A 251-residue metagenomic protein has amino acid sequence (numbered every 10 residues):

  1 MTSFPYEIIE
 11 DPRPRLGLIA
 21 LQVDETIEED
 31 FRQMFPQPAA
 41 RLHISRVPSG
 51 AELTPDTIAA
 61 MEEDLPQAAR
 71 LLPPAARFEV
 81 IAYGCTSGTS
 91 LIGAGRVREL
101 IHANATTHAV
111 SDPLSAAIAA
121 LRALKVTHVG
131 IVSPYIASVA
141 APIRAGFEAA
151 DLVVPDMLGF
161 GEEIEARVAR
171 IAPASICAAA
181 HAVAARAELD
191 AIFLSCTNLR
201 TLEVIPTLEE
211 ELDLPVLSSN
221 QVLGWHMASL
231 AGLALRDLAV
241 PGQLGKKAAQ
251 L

Functional and structural regions predicted by a protein language model:
M1-R70, V132-A172: N-terminal glycine-rich anion-binding loop in soluble enzyme alpha/beta folds
E62-A76, S175-L189: Short, well-structured alpha-helical segments in soluble
A68-S115: Glycine/small-residue-rich loop that forms an oxyanion/phosphate-binding "nest" at active or ligand-binding sites
F78-G84, G130-I131, L189-C196: Periplasmic-binding protein-like
R98-L121, L208-L223, M227: Short, acidic/small-residue loops that bind anionic groups at enzyme active sites
A178-E211, L223-G224: Hydrophobic alpha-helical
S218-L251: C-terminal functional extensions of proteins
